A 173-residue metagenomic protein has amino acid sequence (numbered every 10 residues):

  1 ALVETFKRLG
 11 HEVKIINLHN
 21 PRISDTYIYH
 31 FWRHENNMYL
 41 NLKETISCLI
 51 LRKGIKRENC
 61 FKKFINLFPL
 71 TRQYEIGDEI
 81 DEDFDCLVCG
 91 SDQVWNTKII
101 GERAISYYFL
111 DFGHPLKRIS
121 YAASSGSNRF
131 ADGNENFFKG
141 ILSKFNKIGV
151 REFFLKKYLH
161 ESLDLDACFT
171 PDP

Functional and structural regions predicted by a protein language model:
L2-G140: Aromatic- and Gly/Pro-rich donor/ligand-binding loops that form nucleotide- or phosphate-bearing donor binding pockets
L18-N20, F153-F154, D172: An acidic- and aromatic-residue-enriched active-site/binding cleft used to recognize and process polar
E79-I80, L142, L159-S162: Alpha-helix C-terminal capping segments
C86-L87, K147, D166: Beta-sheet entry/capping signal
V94, F154-L155: Alpha-helix capping/helix-boundary segments
H114, K144, S162-L165: Short, structured coil segments at secondary-structure junctions
F145-E152: A short beta-strand/loop micro-motif in the catalytic core of glycosyltransferases that engages the nucleotide-sugar
K156-P173: Helix-loop-beta element that forms the nucleotide-linked donor phosphate-binding surface in glycosyltransferases
